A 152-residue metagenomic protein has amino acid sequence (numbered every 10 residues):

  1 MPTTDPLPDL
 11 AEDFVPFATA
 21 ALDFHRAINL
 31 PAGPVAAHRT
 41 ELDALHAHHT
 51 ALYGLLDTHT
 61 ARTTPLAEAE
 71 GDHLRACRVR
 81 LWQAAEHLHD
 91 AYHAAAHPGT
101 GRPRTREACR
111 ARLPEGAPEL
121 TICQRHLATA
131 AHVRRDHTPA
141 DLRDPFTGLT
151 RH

Functional and structural regions predicted by a protein language model:
M1-H152: Compositionally biased accessory segments in Actinobacterial proteins
